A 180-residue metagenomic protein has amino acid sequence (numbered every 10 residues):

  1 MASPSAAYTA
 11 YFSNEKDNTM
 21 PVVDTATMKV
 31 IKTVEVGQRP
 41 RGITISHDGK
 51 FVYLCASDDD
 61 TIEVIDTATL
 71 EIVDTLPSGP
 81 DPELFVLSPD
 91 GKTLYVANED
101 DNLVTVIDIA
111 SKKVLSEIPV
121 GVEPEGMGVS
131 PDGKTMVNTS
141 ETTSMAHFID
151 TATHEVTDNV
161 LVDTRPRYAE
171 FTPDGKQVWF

Functional and structural regions predicted by a protein language model:
M1-F180: Predominantly soluble domains enriched in secretory-pathway, periplasmic, or organellar proteins
